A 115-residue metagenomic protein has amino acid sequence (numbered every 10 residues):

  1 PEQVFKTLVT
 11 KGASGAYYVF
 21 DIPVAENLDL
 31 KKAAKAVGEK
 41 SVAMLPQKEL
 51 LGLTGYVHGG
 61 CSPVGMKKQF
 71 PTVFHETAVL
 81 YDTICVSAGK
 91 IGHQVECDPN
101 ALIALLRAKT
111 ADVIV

Functional and structural regions predicted by a protein language model:
P1-V115: Extended, low-hydrophobicity, polar/charged segments
